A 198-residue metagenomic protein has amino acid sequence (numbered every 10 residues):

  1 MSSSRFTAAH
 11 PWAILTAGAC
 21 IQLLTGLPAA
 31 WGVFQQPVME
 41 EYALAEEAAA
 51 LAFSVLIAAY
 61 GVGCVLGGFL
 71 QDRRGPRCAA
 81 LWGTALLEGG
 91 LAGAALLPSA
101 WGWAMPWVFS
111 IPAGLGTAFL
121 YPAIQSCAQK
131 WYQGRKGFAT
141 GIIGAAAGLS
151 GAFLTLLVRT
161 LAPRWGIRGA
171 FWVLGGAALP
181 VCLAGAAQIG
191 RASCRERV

Functional and structural regions predicted by a protein language model:
A8-A30: Pair of pore-lining "gating" transmembrane helices in MFS-fold secondary transporters
L23, G90, G102-F119: Hydrophobic core of transmembrane alpha-helices in multi-pass small-molecule transporters, especially MFS/SLC-type
L27, P112-I124, A147-S150: Core transmembrane helices of Major Facilitator Superfamily
A29, I57-V65, A152: Residue-level signature of mid-helix packing/kink "hotspots" within the transmembrane helices of 12-pass Major
P37, G68-F69, T160: Membrane-interface helix termini in secondary transporters
V38, A118-Y132, A139-T140: Intracellular juxtamembrane helix-capping segments at the cytosolic ends of symmetry-related transmembrane helices
V62-G102: Conserved MFS/SLC helix-loop-helix module at the cytosolic interface between two early adjacent transmembrane helices
I143-G190: Helix-loop-helix hairpin linking two adjacent transmembrane segments in secondary transporters
